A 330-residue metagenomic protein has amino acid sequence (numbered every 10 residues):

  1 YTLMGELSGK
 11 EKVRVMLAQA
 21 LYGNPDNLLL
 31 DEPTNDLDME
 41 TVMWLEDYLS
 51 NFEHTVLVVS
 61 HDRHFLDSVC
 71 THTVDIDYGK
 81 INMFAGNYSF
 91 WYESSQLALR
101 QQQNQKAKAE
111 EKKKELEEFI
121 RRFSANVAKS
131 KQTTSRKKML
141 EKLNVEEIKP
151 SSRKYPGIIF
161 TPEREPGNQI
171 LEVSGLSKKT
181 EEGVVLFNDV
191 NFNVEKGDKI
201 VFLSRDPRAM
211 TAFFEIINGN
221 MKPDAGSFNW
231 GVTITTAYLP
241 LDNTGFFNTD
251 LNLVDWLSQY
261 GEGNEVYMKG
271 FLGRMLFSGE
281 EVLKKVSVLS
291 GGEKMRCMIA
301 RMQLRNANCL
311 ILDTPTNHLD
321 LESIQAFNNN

Functional and structural regions predicted by a protein language model:
Y1, Q96-V185: Flexible nucleotide-interacting loop at or near the entrance of a catalytic core
Y1-N104, E163-N330: ABC ATP-binding cassette signature C-motif
